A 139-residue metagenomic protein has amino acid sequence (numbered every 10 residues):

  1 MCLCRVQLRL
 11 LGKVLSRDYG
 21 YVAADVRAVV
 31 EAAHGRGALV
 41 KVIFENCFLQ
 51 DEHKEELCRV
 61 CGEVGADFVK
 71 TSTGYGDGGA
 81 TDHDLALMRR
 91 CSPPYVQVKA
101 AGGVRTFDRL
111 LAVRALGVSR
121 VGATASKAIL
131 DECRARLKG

Functional and structural regions predicted by a protein language model:
M1-V98, T106-A128, R136-G139: Alpha/beta enzyme core
A101: Short hydrophobic "strand-cap" motifs at the C-terminus of beta-strands
E132: C-terminal active-site subregion of NodB/CE4 polysaccharide deacetylases
